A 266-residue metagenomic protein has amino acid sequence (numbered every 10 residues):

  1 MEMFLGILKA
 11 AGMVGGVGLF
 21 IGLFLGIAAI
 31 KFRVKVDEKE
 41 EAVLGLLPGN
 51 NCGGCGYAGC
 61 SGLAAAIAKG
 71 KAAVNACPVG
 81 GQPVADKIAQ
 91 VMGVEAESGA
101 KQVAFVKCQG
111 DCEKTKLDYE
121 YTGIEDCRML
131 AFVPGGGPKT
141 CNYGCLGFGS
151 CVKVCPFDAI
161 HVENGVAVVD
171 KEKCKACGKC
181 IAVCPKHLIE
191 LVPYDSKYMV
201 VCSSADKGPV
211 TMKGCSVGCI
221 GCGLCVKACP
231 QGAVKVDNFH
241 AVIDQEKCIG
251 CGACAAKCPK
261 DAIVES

Functional and structural regions predicted by a protein language model:
E2-A228, G232, K257, D261-E265: Ferredoxin-type iron-sulfur electron-transfer modules and their immediate structural context
K235-S266: C-terminal appended segment following the main domain
